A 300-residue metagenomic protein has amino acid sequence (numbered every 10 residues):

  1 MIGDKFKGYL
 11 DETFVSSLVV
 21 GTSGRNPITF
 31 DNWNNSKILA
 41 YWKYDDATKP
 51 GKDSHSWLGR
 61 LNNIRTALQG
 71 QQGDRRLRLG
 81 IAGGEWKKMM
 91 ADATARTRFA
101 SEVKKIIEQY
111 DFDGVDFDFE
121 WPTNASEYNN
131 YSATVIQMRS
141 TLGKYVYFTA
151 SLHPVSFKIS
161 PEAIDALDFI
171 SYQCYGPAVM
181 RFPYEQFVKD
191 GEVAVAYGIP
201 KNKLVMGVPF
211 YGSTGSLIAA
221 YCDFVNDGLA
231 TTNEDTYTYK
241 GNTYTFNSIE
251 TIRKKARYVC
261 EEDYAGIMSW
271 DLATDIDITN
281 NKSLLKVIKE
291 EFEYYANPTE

Functional and structural regions predicted by a protein language model:
M1-I107, M180-K189, S283, E293: Glycan-recognition patch characteristic of GH18 chitinases/ENGases and related GlcNAc/peptidoglycan-binding proteins
G8, S23-A40, Y44-D45, P200-D263 (+2 more regions): Glycan-binding loop/region signatures in secreted carbohydrate-active enzymes
T13, L79, F117, I170 (+3 more regions): Conserved, mostly hydrophobic/aromatic
S17, Y41, L79-G83, F119-W121 (+4 more regions): A cross-domain feature marking catalytic cores of carbohydrate-active enzymes and several ubiquitous metabolic/repair
L61-I81, Y131-V146, G191-I199, K289-F292: Surface-exposed amphipathic alpha-helices with a cationic face
E102-N129, Q173-C174, M268: Active-site groove signature of glycoside hydrolases
V135-K158, K203-P209: Aromatic-lined carbohydrate-recognition surfaces of secreted/lumenal glycan-active proteins
T149-V179, S213-F224: Substrate-binding cleft/loops of secretory-pathway carbohydrate-active enzymes
